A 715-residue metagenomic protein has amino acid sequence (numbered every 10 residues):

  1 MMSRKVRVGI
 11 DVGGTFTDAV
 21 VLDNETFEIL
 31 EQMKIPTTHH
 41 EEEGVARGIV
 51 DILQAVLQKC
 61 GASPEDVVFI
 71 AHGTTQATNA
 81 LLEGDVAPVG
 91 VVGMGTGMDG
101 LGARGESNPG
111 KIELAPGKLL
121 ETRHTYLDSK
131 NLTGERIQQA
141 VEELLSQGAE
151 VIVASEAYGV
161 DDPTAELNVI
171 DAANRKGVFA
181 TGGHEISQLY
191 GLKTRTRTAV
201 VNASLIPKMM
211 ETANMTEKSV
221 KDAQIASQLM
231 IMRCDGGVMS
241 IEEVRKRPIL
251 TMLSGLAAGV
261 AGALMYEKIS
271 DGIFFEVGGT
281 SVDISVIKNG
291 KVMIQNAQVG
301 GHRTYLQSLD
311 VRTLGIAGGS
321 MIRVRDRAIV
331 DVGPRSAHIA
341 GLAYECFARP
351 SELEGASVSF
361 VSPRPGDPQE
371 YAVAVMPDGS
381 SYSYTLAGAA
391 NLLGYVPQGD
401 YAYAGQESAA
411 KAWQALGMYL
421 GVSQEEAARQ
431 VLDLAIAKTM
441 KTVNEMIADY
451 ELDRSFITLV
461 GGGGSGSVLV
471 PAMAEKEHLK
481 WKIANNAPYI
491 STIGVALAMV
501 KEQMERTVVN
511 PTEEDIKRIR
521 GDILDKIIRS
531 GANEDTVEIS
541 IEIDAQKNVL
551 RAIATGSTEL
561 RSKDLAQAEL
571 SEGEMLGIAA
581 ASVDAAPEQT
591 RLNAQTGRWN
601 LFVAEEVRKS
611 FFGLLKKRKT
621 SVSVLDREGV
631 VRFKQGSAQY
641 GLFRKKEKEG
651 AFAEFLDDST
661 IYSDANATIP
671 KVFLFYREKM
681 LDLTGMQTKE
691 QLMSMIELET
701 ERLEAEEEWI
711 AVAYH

Functional and structural regions predicted by a protein language model:
M2-H715: N-terminally biased helix-coil "hinge/interface" segments that flank
